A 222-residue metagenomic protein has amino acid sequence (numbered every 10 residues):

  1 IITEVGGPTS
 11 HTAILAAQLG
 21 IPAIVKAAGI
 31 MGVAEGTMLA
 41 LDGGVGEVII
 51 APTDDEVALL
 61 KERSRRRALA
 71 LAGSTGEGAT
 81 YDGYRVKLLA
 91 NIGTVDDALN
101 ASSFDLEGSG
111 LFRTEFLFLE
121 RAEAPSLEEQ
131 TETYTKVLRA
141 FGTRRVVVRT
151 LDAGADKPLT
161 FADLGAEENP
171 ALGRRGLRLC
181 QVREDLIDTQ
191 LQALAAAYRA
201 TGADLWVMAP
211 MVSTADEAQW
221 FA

Functional and structural regions predicted by a protein language model:
I1-F104: Acidic, glycine-rich flexible loop/linker segments
L71-A222: Conserved alpha/beta-domain cores
